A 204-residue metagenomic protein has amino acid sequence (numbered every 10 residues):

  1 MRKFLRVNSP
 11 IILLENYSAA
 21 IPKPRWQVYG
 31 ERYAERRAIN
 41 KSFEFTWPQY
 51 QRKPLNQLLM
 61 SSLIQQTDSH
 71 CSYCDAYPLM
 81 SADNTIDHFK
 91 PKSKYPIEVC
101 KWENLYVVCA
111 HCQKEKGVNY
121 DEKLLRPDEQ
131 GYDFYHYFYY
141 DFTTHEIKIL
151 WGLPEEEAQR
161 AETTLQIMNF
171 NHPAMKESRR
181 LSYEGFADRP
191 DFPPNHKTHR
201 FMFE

Functional and structural regions predicted by a protein language model:
M1-S9, A110, K116-G117: Flexible coil/loop and intrinsically disordered segments
R2-K3, E15-Y73, Y95-V99: Short, charged surface segments at domain edges that flank catalytic/cofactor-binding sites
E44-T46, D128, F170-H172: Generic amphipathic, hydrophobic interface segment in small proteins and small subunits
Y73-V107, N119-Y132, H136: Histidine-centered nuclease catalytic patch
E98-Q113, Y135-E157: Short Fe-S-cluster ligation motifs
K116-V118, E146-I149, N169-K176: Substrate-binding/catalytic groove segments of enzymes that remodel or degrade extracellular structural polymers
E156-E204: C-terminal, charged low-complexity interaction regions
